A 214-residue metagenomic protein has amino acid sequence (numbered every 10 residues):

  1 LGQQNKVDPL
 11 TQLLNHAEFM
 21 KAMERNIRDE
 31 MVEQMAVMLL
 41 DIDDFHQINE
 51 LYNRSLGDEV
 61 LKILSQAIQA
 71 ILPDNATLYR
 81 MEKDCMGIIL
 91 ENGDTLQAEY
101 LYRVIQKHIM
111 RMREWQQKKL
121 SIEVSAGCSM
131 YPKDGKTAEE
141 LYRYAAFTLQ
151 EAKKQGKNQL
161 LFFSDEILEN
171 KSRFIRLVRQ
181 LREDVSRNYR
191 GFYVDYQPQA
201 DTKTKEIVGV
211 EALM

Functional and structural regions predicted by a protein language model:
L1-Q4, H16, K171-V178: Interdomain signal-transducing alpha-helical coiled-coil linkers
G2-D8, Q12-A36, D43-Q69, P73 (+5 more regions): Conserved long alpha-helical elements within nucleotide-processing catalytic cores of c-di-GMP signaling and class III
A22, R173-M214: Active-site core of bacterial EAL-family cyclic-dinucleotide phosphodiesterase domains
Q34, N158, V208-E211: Short beta-strand edge/capping elements of PAS-family sensory modules
V37, M86, V124-C128, A212: A structural signal for short, well-ordered beta-strand segments
A70-N75, Q106-K119: Short catalytic/binding micro-motifs of nucleotide second-messenger systems
L78, V104, K118, S125-Q155 (+2 more regions): Cyclic nucleotide signaling catalytic output domains
I89-G93, Y131-P132: Residue-level recognition of strand-loop junctions within catalytic nucleotide-signaling folds
